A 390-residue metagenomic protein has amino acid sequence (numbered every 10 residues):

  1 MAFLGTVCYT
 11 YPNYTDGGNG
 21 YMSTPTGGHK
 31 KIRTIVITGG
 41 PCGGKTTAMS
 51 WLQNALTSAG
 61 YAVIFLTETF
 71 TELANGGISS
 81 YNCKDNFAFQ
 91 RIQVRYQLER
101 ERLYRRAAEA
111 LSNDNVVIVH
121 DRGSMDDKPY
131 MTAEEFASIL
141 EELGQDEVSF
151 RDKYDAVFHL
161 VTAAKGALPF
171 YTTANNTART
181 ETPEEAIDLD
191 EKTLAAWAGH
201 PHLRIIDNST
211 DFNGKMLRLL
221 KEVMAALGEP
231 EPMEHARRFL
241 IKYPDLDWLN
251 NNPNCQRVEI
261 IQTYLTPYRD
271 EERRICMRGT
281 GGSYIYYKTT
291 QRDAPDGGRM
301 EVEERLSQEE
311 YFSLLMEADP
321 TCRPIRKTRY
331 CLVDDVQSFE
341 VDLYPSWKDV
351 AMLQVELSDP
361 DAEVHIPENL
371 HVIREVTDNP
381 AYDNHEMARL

Functional and structural regions predicted by a protein language model:
S23-H29, E185-A186, E191-P244: NTP-dependent small-molecule kinase module
P41: The conserved Walker
K45: Conserved lysine of the Walker
A48: Hydrophobic positions on the alpha1 helix immediately C-terminal to the Walker A/P-loop
N54-Y96: Conserved substrate/cofactor phosphate-moiety recognition/catalytic segment in nucleotide-dependent phosphotransferases
I78-V119, G123-S124, P129-E134: Conserved nucleotide-sensing/catalytic segment adjacent to the nucleotide-binding pocket in NTP-handling enzymes
E134-A195: A glycine- and Lys/Arg-enriched "phosphate-lid" helix/loop adjacent to the NTP-binding pocket of small-molecule kinases
N213-G214, L220-L390: Phosphate-end processing signature that detects enzymes handling 5′-triphosphorylated RNA and polyphosphate
